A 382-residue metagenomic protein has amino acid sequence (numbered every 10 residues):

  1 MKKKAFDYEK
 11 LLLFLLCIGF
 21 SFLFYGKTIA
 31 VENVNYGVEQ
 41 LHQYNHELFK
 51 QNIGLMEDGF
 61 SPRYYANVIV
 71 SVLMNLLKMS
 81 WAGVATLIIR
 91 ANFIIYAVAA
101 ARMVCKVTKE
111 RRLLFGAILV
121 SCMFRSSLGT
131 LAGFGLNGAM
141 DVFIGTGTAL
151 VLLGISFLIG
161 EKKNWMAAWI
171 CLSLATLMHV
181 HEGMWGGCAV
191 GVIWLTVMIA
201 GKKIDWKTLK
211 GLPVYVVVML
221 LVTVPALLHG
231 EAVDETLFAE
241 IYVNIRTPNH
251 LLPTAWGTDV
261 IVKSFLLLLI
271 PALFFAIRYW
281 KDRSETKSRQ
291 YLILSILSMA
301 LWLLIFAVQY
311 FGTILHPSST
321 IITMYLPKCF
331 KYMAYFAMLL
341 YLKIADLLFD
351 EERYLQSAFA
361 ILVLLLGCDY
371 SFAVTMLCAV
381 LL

Functional and structural regions predicted by a protein language model:
F6-K10, I18-V120, L131-G147, L177-E182: Active-site lumenal/periplasmic loops and adjacent helix-entry segments of GT-C-fold, multi-pass membrane
E9-K10, E110-G116, N164-W165, K207-L212 (+2 more regions): Membrane-interfacial loop-to-transmembrane alpha-helix junctions, especially the N-terminal start
S21-G37, L41-Y64, V180-G186, M198-M338: Transmembrane catalytic cores of multi-pass membrane glycosyltransferases and polysaccharide-assembly enzymes
I88-I95, V142-L153, G187-C188, L268-L269 (+2 more regions): Membrane-embedded alpha-helical segments of multi-pass membrane proteins, especially the transmembrane helices
T146-A167, A200-K203, F349: Membrane-interface transmembrane helices that cradle and orient dolichyl/undecaprenyl
F157, M166-H181, G191, Y215-L221 (+1 more regions): Membrane-interface alpha helices of multi-pass inner-membrane proteins
I170, L174-T176, M184-M198, L273 (+1 more regions): Hydrophobic transmembrane alpha-helices of multi-pass, membrane-embedded glycosylation machinery
L297, I305-F311, P317, Y325-L326 (+2 more regions): Transmembrane helical bundles and short interhelical boundary loops of multi-pass, membrane-embedded
